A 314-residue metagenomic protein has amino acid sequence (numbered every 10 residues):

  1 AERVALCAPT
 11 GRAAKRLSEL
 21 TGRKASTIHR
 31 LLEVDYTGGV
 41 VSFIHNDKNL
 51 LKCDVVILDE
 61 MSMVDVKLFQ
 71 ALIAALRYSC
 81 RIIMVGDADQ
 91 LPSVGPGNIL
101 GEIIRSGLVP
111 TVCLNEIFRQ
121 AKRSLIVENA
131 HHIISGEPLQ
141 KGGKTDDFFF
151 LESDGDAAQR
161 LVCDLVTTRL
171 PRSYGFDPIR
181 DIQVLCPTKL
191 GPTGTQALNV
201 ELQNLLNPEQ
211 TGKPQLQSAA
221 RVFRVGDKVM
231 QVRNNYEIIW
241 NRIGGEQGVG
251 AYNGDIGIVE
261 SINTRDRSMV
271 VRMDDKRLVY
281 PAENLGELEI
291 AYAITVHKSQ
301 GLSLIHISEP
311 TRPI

Functional and structural regions predicted by a protein language model:
E2, A8-K15, L20, S26-S42 (+3 more regions): Conserved helicase motor core of SF1/SF2 NTP-dependent helicases
N49, V222, G250-N253, H297: Residue-level "contact hotspot" at macromolecular interaction interfaces
A88-V249: Conserved helicase motor core of P-loop NTPases
D266-V270: Short aromatic-glycine-enriched beta-strand elements
R277-L285: A short macromolecule-binding patch
I305-I314: Single conserved hydrophobic/aromatic residue that forms the stacking wall/gate of nucleotide- or nucleobase-binding
